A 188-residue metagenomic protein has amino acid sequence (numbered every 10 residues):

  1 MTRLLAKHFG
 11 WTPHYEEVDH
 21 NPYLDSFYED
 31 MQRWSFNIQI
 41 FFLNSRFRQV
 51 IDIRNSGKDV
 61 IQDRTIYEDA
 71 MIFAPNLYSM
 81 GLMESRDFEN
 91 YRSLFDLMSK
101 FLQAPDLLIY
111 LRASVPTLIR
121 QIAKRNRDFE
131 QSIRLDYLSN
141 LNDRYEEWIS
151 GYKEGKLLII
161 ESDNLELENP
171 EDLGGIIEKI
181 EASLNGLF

Functional and structural regions predicted by a protein language model:
M1, L5: Hydrophobic positions on the alpha1 helix immediately C-terminal to the Walker A/P-loop
K7-S45: Conserved substrate/cofactor phosphate-moiety recognition/catalytic segment in nucleotide-dependent phosphotransferases
G10, K58, P105, E154-K156: A generic structural signal for alpha->beta connector loops
H14, Q62, L107-I109, L158-I160: Hydrophobic/aromatic beta-strand patches that form the interior of the parallel beta-sheet core in alpha/beta enzyme
V18-H20, I66-E68, A113-L118, N164-E166: Conserved nucleotide-binding/hydrolysis micro-motifs of P-loop NTPases
R46-R86: A basic- and aromatic-enriched beta-loop-alpha substructure that forms the phosphate/nucleotide- and DNA/RNA-contacting
M71-E146: A glycine- and Lys/Arg-enriched "phosphate-lid" helix/loop adjacent to the NTP-binding pocket of small-molecule kinases
I119-F188: NTP-dependent small-molecule kinase module
